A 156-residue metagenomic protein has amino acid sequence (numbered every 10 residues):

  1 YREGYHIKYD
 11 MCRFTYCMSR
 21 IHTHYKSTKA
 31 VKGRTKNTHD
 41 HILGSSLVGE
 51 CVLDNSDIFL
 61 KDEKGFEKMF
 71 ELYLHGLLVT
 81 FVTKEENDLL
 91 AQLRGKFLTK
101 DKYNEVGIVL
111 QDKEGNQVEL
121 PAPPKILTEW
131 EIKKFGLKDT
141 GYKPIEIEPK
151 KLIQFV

Functional and structural regions predicted by a protein language model:
Y1-T35, L98-D101, E105-G115, P121-L152: Nuclease and nuclease-like effector domains acting on nucleic acids or nucleotide cofactors
K32-L74: Histidine-centered nuclease catalytic patch
T38, T80-K84, L110-D112: A structural signal for short, well-ordered beta-strand segments and their strand-loop junctions that often border
V48-F59, K84, L90-R94, E114 (+1 more regions): Generic local-structure boundary detector
L72-L98: Short Cys/His-centered divalent metal-binding micro-motifs
